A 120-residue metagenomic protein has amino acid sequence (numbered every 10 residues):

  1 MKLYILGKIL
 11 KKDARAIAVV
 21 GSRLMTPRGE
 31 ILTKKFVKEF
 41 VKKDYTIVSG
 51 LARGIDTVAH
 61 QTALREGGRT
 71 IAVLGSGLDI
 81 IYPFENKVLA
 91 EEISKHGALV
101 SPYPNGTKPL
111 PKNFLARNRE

Functional and structural regions predicted by a protein language model:
M1-E120: Glycine-biased, small-residue-rich flexible motifs in mid-sequence functional cores and linkers
